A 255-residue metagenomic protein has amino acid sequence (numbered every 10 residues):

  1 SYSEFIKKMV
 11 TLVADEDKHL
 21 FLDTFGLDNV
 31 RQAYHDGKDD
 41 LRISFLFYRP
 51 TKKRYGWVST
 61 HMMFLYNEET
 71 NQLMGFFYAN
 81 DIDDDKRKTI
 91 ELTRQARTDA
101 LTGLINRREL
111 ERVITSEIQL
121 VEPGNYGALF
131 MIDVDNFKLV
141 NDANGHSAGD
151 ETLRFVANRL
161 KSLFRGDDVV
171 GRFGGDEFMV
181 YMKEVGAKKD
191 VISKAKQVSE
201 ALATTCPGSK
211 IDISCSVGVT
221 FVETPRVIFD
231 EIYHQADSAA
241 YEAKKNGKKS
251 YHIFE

Functional and structural regions predicted by a protein language model:
L20, T24-M63, L73: Per-ARNT-Sim (PAS) sensory domains and their PAS-associated C-terminal
W57-A100, R108-I118, D168-G171: Signal-transducing coiled-coil linker helices
I82-D85, F137, K188, Y251: Sensory-module boundary signal marking interfaces of small helical input modules and downstream signaling cores
L92-V113, I132-A148, R154: Conserved nucleotide-binding and Mg2+-coordinating catalytic segments in signaling enzymes
R97, T115, A157-V191: Conserved helix-loop-beta segment at the catalytic/binding core of cyclic-nucleotide signaling proteins
F137, V156, V170, F178 (+2 more regions): Hydrophobic framework residues that shape the active-site pocket of cyclic nucleotide turnover catalytic cores
A157-N158, D190-G208, D237: Alpha-helical scaffold within the catalytic cores of cyclic-nucleotide enzymes
V170, S209, S216-N246, H252-E255: Cyclic nucleotide signaling catalytic output domains
